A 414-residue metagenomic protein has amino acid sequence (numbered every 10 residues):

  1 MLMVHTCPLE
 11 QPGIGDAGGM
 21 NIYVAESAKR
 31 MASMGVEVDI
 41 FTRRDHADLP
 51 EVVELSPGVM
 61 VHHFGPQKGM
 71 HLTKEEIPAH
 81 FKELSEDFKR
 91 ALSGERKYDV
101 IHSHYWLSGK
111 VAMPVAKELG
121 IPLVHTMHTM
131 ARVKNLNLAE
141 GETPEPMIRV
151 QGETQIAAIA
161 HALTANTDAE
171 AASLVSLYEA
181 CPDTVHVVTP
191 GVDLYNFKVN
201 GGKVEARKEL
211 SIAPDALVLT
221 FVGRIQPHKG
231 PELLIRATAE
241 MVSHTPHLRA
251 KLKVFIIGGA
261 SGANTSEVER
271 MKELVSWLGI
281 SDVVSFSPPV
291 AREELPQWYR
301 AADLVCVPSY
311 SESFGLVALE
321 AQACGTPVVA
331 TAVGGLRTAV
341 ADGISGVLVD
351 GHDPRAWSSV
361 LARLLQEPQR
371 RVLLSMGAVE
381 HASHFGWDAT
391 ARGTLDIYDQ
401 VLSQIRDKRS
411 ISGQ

Functional and structural regions predicted by a protein language model:
M1-V61: N-terminal subdomain of nucleotide-sugar transferases
A169, G191: Carbohydrate-associated surface elements
A213-K229, I235-T238, F255: Conserved donor-binding/catalytic core segment of Leloir-type glycosyltransferases
G258, S266-V290: Nucleotide-activated donor-binding/catalytic signature segment of Leloir-type glycosyltransferases, i.e., the conserved
P289-V290, Q297-A302: Short alpha-helical donor nucleotide-sugar binding micro-motif in glycosyltransferases
Y310: Aromatic "clamp/platform" in nucleotide-sugar-dependent glycosyltransferases that forms part of the donor/acceptor
P327-A330, V340: Short hydrophobic beta-strand element within catalytic cores of glycosyltransferases and related nucleotide-activated
D342-G343, V347-P354, R363-P368: Conserved acidic donor-binding segment of nucleotide-sugar-dependent glycosyltransferases
